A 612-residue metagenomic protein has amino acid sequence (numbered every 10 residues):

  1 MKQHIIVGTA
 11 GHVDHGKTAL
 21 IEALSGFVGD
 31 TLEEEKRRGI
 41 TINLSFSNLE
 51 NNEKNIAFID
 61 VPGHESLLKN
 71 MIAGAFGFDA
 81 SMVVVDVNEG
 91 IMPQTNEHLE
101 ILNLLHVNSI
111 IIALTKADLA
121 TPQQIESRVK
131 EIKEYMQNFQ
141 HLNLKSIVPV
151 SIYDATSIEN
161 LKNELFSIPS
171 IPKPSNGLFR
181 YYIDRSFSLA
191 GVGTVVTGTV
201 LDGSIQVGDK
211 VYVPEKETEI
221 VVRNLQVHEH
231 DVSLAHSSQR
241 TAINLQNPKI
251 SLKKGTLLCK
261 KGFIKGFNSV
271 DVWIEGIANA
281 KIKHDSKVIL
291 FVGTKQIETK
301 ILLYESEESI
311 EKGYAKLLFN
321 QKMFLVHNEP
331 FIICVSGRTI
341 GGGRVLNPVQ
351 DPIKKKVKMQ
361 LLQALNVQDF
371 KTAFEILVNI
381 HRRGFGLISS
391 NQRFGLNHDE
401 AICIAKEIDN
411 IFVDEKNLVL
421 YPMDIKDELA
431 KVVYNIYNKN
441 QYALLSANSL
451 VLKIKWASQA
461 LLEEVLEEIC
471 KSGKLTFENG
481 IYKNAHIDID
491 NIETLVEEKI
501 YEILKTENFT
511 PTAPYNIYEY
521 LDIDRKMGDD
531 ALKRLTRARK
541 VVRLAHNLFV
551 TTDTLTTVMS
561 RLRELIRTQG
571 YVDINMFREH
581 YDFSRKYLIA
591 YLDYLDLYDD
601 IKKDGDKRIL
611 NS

Functional and structural regions predicted by a protein language model:
M1-F58: Conserved G1/Walker A P-loop phosphate-binding module
A10-H12, E34, R38-I40, S47-E50 (+11 more regions): Replace "in large, NTP-powered and nucleic-acid-processing enzymes" with "in large, NTP-powered factors and other
D14, L20, G39, D60 (+10 more regions): Residue-level signature of catalytic and energy-coupling elements of molecular machines, predominantly ATP/GTP-dependent
T31, M92-P93, L119-Q124, A155-N160 (+1 more regions): Switch/connector loops and helix/strand junctions flanking conserved nucleotide-binding motifs in nucleotide-processing
P62-S66, F76-E97, V107-E126: Conserved Switch II/interswitch segment of TRAFAC-class P-loop GTPases
A117, E134-A280: Conserved catalytic-core segments of large NTP-driven translation/proteostasis enzymes
K210-F374, Q459, E463: Beta-strand/loop-dominated core regions that host nucleotide or nucleotide-derived cofactor-binding catalytic loops
R223, L302, F324, P348-S612: C-terminal non-catalytic scaffold/interaction domains in large multidomain proteins
